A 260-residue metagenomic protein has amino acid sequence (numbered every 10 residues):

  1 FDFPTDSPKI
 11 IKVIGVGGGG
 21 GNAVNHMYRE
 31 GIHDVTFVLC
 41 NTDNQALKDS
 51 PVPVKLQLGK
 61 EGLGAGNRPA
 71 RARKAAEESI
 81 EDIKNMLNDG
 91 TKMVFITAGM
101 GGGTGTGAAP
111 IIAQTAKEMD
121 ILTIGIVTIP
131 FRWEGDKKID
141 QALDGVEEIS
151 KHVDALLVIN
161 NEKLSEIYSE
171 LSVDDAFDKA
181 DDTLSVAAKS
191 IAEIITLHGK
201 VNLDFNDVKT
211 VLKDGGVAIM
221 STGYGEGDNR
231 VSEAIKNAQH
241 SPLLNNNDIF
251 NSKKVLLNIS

Functional and structural regions predicted by a protein language model:
F1-S260: Tubulin/FtsZ superfamily GTPase core signature
